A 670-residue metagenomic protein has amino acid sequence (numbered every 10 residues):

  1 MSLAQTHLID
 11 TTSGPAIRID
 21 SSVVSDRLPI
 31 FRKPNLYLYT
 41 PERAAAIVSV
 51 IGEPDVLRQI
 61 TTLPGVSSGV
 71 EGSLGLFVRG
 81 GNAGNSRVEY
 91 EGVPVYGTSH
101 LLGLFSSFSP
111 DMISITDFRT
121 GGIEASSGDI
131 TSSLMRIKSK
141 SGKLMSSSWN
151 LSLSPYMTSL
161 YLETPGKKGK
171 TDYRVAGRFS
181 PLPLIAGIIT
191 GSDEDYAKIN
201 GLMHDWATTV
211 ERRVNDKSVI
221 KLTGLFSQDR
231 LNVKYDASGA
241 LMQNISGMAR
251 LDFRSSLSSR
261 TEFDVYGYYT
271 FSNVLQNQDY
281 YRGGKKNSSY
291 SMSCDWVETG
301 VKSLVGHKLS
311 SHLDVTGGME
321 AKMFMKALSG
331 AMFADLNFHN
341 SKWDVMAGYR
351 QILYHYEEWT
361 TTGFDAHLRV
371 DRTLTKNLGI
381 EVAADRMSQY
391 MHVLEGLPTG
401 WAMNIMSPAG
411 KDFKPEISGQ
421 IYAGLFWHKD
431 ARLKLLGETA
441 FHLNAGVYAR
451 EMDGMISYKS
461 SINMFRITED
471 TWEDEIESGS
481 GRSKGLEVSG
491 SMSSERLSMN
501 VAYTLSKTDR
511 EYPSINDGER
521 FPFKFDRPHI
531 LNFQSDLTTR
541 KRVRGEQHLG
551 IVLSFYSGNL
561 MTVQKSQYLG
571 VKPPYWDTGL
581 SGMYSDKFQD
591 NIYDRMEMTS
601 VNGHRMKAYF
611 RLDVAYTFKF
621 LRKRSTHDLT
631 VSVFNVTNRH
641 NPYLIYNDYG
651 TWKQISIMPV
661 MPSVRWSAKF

Functional and structural regions predicted by a protein language model:
H7-L8, L28-S86, G92-I123, K140: Periplasmic N-terminal accessory/gating domains of Gram-negative outer-membrane beta-barrel systems
G103-S106, S114-A125, S133-T164, V175-F179 (+2 more regions): Short strand-turn segments of transmembrane beta-barrel domains in outer membranes, especially the first one or two
Y156-F179, D193-R230, L241-D264, Y269 (+1 more regions): Transmembrane beta-barrel wall of Gram-negative outer-membrane proteins
N273-L275, M325-K326, K376-I421, A440-H442 (+3 more regions): Surface-exposed extracellular loop regions of Gram-negative outer-membrane beta-barrel proteins, predominantly
C294, E298-K302, A331-F333, E438-A502 (+3 more regions): Outer membrane beta-barrel strand-and-loop segments of large Gram-negative receptors, especially TonB-dependent
D314-G379, A383, Q389-E395, G400-W401 (+1 more regions): Signature of Gram-negative outer-membrane beta-barrel scaffolds
K342, A449-E451, I476-V563: Gram-negative outer-membrane beta-barrel transporters
S554-I592, K607-D613, T617-F670: C-terminal beta-signal and adjacent terminal beta-strands/loops of Gram-negative outer-membrane beta-barrel proteins
